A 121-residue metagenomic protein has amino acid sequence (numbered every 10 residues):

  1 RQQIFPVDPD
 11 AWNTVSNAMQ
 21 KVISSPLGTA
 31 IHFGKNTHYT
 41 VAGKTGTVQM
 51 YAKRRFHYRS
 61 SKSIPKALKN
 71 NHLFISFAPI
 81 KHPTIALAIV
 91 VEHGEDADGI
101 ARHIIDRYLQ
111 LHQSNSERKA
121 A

Functional and structural regions predicted by a protein language model:
R1-I4, D10, S16-N115: Active-site beta-strand/loop architecture of penicillin-binding DD-peptidases
E117-A121: Short, highly charged C-terminal tails/helix-capping segments
